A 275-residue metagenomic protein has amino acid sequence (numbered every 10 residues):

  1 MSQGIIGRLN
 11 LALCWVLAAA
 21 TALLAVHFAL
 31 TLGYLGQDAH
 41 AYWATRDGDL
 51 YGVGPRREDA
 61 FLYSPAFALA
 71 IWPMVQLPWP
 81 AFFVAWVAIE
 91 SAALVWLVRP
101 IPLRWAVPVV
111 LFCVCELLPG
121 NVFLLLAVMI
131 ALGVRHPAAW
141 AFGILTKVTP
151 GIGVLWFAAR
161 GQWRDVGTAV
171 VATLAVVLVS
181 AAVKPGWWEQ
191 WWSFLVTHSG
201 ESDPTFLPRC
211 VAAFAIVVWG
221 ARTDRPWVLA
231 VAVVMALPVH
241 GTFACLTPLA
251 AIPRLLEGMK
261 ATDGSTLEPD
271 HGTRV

Functional and structural regions predicted by a protein language model:
M1-P137, A158-V275: Primarily membrane-embedded glycan-assembly and transfer machineries that use lipid-linked glycans
R135-G161: Voltage-sensor/pore transmembrane module of 6-TM cation channels
